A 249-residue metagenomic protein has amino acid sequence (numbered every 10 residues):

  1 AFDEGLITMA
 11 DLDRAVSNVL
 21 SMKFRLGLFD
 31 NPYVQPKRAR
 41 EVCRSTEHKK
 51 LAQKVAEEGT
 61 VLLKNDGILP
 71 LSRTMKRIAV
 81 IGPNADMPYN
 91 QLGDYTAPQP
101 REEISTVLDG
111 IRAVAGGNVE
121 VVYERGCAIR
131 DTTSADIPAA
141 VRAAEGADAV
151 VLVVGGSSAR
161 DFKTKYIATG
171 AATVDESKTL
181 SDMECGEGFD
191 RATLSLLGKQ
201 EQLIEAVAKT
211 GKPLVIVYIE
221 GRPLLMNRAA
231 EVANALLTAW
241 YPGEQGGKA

Functional and structural regions predicted by a protein language model:
A1-D30: Long, well-ordered, tryptophan-enriched scaffold segments
A1-I7, S21, V42-C43, K50-A249: C-terminal non-catalytic regions of proteins with extracellular/luminal or membrane-system context
R14-A15, D30-K37, L71-R73: Short coil/turn segments at secondary-structure boundaries
F29-D30, V34-Q35, E124, T133: Phosphate/pyrophosphate-binding active-site segments
P32-H48: Flexible, acidic loop-helix segments that line cofactor/substrate-binding pockets
